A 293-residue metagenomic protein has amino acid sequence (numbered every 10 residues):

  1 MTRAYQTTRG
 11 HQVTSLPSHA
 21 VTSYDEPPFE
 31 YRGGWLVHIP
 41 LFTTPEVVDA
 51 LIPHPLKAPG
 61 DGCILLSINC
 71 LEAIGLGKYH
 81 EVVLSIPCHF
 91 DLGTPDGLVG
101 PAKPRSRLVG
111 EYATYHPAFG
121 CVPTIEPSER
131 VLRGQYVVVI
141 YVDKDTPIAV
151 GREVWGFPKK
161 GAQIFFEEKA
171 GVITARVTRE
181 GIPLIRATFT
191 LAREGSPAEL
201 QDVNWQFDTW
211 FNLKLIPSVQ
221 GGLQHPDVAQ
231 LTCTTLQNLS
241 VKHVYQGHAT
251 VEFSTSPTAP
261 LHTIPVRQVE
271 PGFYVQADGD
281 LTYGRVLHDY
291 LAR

Functional and structural regions predicted by a protein language model:
T2-Q6, V13-T14, Y24, F29-R32 (+2 more regions): Generic detector of short, locally flexible boundary/turn motifs and exposed helical patches
R3-H11, S15-A20, V142-R293: Interaction-surface and assembly-scaffold signal
P17, T44, H54, T94 (+5 more regions): Serine/threonine-rich low-complexity intrinsically disordered regions
A20-I68: N-terminal ordered "arm"
P28-F29, A118, T124, L261 (+1 more regions): Generic low-complexity segments that are intrinsically disordered, proline-rich and/or Lys/Arg-biased
P59-I64, P87-F90, A162, E199: Short, surface-exposed linear patches
N69-T188: Aromatic- and glycine-enriched beta-alpha-beta binding-site module
